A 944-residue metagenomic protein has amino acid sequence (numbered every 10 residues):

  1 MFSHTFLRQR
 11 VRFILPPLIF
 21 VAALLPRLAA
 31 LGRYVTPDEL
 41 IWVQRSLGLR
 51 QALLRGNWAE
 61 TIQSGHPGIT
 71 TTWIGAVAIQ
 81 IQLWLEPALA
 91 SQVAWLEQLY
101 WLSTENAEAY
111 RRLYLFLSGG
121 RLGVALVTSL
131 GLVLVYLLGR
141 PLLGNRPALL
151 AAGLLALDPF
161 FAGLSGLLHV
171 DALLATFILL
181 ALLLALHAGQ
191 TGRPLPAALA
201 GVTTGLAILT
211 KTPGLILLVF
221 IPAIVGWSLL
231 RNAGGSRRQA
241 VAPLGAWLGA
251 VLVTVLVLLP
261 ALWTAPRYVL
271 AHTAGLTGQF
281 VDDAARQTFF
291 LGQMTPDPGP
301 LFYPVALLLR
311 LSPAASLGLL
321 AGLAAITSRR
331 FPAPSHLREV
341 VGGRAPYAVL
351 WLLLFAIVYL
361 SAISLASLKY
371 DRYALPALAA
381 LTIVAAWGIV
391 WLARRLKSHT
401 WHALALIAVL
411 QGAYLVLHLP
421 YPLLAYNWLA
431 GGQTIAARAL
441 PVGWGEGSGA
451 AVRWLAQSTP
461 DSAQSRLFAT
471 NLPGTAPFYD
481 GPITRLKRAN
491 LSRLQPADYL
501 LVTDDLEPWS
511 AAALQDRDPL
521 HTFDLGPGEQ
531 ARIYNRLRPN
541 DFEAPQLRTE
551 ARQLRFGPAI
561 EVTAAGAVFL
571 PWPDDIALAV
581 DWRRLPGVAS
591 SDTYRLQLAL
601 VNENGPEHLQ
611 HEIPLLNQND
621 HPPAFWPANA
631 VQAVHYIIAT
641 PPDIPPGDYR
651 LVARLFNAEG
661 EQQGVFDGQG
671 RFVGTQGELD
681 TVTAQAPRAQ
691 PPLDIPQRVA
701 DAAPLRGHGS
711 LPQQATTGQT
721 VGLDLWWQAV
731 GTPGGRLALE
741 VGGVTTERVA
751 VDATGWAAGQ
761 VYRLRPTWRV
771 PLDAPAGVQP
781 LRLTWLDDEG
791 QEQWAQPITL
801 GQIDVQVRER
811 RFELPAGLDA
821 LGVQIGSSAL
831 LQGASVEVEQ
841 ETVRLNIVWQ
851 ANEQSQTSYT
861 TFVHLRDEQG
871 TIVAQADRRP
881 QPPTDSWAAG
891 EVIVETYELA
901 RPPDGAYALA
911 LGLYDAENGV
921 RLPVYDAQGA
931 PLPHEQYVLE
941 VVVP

Functional and structural regions predicted by a protein language model:
M1-P26, L130-G131, R140-P141, L150 (+4 more regions): Start-transfer (signal-anchor) and selected internal transmembrane alpha helices of multi-pass inner/ER membrane
R10, R140, A181-A197, L229: Membrane-interface transmembrane helices that cradle and orient dolichyl/undecaprenyl
I19-A23, A151-A156, G163, L183 (+2 more regions): Short helix- or helix-capping micro-motifs that position conserved polar/aromatic residues at function-defining sites
P26, R45, A52, P67-I74 (+9 more regions): Transmembrane-lumen/periplasm boundary regions of multi-pass, lipid-linked membrane glycan transferases
L122-L142, L180, L184: Transmembrane-helix motifs of polytopic, lipid-linked glycan transferases
A151-A152, H187-G205, R237-R238, F355-A356: Short hydrophobic alpha-helices at membrane interfaces in multi-pass membrane enzymes
L164, D171-L174, A207-T210, I216 (+3 more regions): Hydrophobic/aromatic-rich transmembrane helices and adjacent perimembrane loops
Q433-P944: C-terminal luminal/periplasmic domains and tails of membrane-associated envelope-modifying transferases
